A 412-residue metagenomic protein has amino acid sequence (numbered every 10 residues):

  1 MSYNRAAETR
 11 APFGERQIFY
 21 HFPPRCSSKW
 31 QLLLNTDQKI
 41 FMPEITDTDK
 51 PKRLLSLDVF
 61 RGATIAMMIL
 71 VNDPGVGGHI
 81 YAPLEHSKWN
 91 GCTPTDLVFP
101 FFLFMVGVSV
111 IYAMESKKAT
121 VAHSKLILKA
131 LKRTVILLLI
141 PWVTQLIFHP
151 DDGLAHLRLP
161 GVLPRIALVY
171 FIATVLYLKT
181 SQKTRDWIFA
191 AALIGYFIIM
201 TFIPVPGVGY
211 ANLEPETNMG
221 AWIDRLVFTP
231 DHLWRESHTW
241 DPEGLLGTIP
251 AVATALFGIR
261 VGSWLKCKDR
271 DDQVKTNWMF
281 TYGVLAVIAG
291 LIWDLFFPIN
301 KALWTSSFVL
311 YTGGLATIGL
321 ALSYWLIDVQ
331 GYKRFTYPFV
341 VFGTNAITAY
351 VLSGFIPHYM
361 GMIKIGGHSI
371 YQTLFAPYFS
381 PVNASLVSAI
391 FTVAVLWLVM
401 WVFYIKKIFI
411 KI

Functional and structural regions predicted by a protein language model:
M1-A6, Q17-I18, D37, P94: Hydrophobic residues within membrane-embedded alpha helices
Y3, F13, F19-F22, F41: Aromatic (phenylalanine/tyrosine) cluster motif
T9, N35, I40-I412: Alpha-helical transmembrane segments and their immediate juxtamembrane cytosolic regions
